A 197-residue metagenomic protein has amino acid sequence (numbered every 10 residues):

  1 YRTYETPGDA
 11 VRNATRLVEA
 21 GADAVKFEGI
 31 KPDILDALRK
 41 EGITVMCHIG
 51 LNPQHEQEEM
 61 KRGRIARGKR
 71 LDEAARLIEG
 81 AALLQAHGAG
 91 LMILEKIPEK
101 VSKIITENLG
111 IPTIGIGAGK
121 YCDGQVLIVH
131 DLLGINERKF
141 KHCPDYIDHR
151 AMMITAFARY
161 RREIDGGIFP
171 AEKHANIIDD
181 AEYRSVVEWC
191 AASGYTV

Functional and structural regions predicted by a protein language model:
Y1-V197: Alpha/beta enzyme core
